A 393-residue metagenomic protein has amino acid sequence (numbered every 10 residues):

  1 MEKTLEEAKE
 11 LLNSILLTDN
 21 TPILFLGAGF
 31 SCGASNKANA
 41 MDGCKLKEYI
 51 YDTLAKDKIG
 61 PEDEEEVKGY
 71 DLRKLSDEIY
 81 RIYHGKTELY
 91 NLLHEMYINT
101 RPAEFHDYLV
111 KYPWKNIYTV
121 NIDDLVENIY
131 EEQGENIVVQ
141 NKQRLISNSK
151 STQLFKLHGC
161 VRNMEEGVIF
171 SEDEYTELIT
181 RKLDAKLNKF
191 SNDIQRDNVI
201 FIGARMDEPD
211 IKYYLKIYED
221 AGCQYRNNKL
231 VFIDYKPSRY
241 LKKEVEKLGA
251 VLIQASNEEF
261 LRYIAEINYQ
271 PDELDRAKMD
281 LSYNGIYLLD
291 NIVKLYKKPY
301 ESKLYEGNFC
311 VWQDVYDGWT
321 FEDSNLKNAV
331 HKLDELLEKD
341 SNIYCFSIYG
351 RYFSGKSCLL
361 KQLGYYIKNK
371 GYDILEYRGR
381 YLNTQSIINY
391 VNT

Functional and structural regions predicted by a protein language model:
M1-L24, F30-A34, N39, Q133-E135 (+3 more regions): SIR2/sirtuin-family catalytic core signature
M1-V110, K115, L125-V126, Y130-E132 (+1 more regions): Gly/serine-rich nucleotide phosphate-binding loop at the start of the catalytic core of nucleotide/ADP-ribose-handling
K9-S14, D323-D340: Pre-Walker A adenine-sensing motif
L16-T18, N192-I194, D334-C345: Phosphate-binding P-loop
Q133-Q195: Active-site gating loop/helix substructures
S341-L360: Walker A/P-loop nucleotide-binding motif
K361-Y365: A conserved segment at the C-terminal end of the G1
Y366-N392: AAA+/P-loop NTPase substrate/partner-engagement loops
